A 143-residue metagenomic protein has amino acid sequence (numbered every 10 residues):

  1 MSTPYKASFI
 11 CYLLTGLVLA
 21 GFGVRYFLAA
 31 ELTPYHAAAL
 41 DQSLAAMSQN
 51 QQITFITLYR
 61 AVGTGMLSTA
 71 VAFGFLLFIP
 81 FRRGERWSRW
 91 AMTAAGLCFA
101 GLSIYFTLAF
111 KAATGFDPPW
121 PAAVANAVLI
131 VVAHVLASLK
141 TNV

Functional and structural regions predicted by a protein language model:
S2-L19: Alpha-helical transmembrane segments and their helix-start/interface "positive-inside/aromatic belt" motifs in integral
L17-Y59: Hydrophobic transmembrane helix segments
G23-Y26, F73-L77, S103-F110, A133-A137: Structural signal for membrane-spanning alpha-helices in multi-pass inner-membrane proteins, emphasizing helix cores
A70-W90: Juxtamembrane helix-break-helix junctions at the cytosolic face of small multi-pass alpha-helical membrane proteins
A91-G101: Transmembrane alpha-helical segments of multi-pass membrane proteins
G101-A122: Membrane-helix boundary connector in multi-pass membrane proteins
A127-V143: Membrane-water interface at the C-terminal end of transmembrane alpha helices
